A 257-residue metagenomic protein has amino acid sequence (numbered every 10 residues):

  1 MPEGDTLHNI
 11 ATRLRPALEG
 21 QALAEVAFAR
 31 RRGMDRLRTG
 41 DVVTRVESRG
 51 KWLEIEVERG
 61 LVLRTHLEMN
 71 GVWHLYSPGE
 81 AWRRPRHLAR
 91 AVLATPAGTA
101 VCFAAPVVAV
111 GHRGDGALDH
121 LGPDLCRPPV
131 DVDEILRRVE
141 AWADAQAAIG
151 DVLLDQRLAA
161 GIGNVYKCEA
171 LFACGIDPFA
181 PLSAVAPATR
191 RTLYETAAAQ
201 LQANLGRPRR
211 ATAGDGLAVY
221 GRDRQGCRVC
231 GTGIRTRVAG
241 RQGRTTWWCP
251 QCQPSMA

Functional and structural regions predicted by a protein language model:
M1-A257: Structured catalytic/nucleic-acid-binding cores of DNA maintenance enzymes
